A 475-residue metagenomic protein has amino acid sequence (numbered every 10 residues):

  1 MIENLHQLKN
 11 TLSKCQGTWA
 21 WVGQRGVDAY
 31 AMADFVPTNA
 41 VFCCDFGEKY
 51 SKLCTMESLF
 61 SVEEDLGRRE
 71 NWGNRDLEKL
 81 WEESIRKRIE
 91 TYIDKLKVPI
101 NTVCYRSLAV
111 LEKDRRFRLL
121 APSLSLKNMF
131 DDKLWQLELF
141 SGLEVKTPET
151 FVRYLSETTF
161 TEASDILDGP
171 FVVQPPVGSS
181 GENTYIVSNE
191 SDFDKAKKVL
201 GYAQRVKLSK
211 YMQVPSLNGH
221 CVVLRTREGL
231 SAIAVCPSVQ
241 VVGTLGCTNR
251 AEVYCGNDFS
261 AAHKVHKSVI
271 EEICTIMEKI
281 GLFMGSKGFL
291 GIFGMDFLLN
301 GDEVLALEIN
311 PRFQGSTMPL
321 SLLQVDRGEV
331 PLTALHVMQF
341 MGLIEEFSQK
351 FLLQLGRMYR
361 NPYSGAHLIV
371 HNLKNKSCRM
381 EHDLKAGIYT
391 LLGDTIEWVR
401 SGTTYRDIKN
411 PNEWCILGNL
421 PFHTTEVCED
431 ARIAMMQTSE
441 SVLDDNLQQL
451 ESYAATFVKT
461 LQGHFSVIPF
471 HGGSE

Functional and structural regions predicted by a protein language model:
M1-L124, E157, L443, Q449-S474: ATP-binding N-terminal substructure of ATP-dependent carboxylate-amine bond-forming enzymes
Y50-M56, N128-W135, N183, L245-C247: Short, charged, surface-exposed secondary-structure boundary motifs
K127-V214, V222-A232, C255-K279, E451-V458: Active-site nucleotide/adenylate-binding loops and adjacent lid/helix of ATP-dependent enzymes
V177-G178, Y211-P215, K287-G291, P362: A short catalytic or substrate-binding loop motif that flags glycine-/basic-rich loops and adjacent residues that bind
S188-N249, L299-L305, P362-G365, L373-N375 (+3 more regions): Phosphate-binding site of ATP-dependent enzymes
G219-K279, N310-V337: ATP-dependent carboxylate/phosphate-activation module, predominantly the ATP-grasp catalytic core and closely related
Y254-G301, F340-S364, I369, S452 (+1 more regions): A long amphipathic alpha-helix within ATP-dependent nucleotide-binding catalytic cores
M338-E475: Peripheral (often C-terminal) accessory segments that flank ATP-dependent C-N-forming ligase machineries
